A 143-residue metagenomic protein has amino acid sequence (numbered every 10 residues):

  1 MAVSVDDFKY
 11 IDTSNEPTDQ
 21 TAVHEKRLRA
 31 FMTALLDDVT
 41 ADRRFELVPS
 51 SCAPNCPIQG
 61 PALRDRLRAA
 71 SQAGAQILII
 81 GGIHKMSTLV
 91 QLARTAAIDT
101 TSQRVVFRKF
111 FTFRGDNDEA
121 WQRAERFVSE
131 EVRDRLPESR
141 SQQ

Functional and structural regions predicted by a protein language model:
M1-D42, R135-Q143: A structural "domain/chain start" motif
V5, A30, A34, D42 (+3 more regions): Extracytoplasmic
L28, M32-L36, T95, W121 (+2 more regions): Extracytoplasmic/secreted envelope proteins and their assembly/folding machinery, especially bacterial periplasmic
T40-I80, Q91: Short, solvent-exposed, polar/charged sequence segments at loop or secondary-structure edges
V48-P54, R114, A124-E130, S139-Q143: A general structural signal for short secondary-structure boundary/capping elements
N55-P61, T95-F113, R133-S141: A short, terminal or domain-edge coil/loop segment
Q76-N117, R123-E125: Amphipathic beta-strand/beta-sheet edge segments enriched in Tyr/Trp
